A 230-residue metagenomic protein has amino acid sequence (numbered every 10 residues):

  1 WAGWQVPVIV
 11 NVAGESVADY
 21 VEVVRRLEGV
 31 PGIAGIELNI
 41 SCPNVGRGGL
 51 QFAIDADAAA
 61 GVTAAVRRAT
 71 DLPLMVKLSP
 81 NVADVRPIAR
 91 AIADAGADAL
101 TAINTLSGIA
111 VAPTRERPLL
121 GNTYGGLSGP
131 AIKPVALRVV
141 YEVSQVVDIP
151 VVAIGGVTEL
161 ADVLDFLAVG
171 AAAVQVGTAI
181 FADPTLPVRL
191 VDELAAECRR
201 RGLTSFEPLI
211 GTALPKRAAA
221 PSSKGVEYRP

Functional and structural regions predicted by a protein language model:
W1-A18, L190: N-terminal capping/small domains of soluble enzymes
G3, E15-V152, T158-V176, A219 (+1 more regions): Alpha/beta enzyme core
I9, G48, C198: Generic anion/oxyanion-binding catalytic loop in active/binding sites
V111-G125, L167, I180-T204: C-terminal helical cap(s) of enzyme catalytic domains, especially alpha/beta-barrels
K133, V188, D192-P230: Extended, intrinsically disordered, low-complexity segments
V157-E159, F181-A182: Short Gly/Pro-enriched loop/turn and capping motifs at secondary-structure junctions
